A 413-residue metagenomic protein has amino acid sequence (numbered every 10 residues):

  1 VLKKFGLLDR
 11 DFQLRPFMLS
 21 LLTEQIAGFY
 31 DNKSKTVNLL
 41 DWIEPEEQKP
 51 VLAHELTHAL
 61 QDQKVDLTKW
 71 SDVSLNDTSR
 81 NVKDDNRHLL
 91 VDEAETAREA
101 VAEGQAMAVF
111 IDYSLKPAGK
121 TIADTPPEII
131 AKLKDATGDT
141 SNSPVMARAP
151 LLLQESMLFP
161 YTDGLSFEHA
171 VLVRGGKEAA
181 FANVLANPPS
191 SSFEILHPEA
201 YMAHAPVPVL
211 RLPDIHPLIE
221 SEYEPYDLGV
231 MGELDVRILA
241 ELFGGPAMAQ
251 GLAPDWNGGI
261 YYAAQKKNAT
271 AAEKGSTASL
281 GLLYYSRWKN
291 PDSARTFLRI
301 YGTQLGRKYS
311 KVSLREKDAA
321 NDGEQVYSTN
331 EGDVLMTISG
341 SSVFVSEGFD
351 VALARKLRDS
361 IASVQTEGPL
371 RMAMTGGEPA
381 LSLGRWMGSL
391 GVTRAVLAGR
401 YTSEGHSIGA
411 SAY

Functional and structural regions predicted by a protein language model:
V1-N32, P217-G281, F297, E324-V326 (+1 more regions): Short, compositionally biased low-complexity segments enriched in polar/charged residues
V37-A53, E93-A97: Short pre-active-site segment immediately N-terminal to the catalytic Zn-binding motif
L56-D72: Catalytic Zn2+-binding segment of zinc metalloproteases
D84-Q105, Q154-P160: Active-site metal-coordination segments of metallo-dependent hydrolases
R98-L115, G164: An active-site-proximal "capping" alpha-helix that borders the catalytic cofactor pocket
P117-P127, E178-N187, S313-L314: Surface-exposed patches in mature extracellular/periplasmic domains of secreted proteins
I130-S279, Y285: Pan-zinc metallopeptidase signature
G259-I260, A264-R394: C-terminal soluble interaction/assembly domains
